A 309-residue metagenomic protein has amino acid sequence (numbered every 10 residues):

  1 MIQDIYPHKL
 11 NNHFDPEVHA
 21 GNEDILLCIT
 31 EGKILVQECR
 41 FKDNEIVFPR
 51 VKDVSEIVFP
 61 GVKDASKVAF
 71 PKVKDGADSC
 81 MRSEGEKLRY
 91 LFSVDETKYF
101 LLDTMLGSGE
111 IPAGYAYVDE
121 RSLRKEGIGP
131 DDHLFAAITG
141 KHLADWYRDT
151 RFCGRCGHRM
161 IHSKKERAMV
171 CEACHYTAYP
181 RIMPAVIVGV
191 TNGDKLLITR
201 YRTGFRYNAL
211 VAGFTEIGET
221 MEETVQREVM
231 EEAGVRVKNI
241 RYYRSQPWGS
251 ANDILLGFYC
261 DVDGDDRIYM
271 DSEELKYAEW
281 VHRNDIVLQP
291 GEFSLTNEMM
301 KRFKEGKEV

Functional and structural regions predicted by a protein language model:
M1-P130: N-terminal alpha-helical interaction blocks
S83-G127, A212-V309: Unchanged
S108-R155, R159: A gly/proline- and charged-residue-enriched helix-loop-helix capping module
T139-T191: Cys/His-rich short segments
D149, P184, N192-G193, G204 (+2 more regions): A generic structural signal for well-ordered coil/turn residues at beta-strand boundaries that shape enzyme active-site
R159-S163, G193, E232-K238: Secondary-structure boundary elements
A168-L210, F214, R236-V237, C260-V262: N-terminal strand-loop-strand
